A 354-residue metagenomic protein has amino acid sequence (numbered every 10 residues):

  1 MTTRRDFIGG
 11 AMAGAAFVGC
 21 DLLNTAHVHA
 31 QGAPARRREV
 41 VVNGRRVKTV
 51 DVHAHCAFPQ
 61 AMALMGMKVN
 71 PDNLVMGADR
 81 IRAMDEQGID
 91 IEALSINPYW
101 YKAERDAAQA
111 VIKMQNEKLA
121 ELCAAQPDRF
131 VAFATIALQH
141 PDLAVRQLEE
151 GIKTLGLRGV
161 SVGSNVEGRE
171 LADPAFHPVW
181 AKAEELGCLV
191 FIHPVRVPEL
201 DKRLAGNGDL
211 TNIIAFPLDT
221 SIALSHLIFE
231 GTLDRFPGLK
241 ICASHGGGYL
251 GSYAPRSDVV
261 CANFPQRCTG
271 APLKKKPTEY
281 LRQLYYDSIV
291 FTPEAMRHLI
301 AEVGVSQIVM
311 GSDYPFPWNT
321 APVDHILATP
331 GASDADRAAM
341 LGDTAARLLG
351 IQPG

Functional and structural regions predicted by a protein language model:
T2-H29, A33-K48, V52, P59-I91 (+7 more regions): Mid-to-C-terminal alpha-helical segments outside catalytic/metal-binding sites
V50-A54, E92-L94, A132-A134, V160-V162 (+4 more regions): Hydrophobic faces of well-ordered beta-strands that scaffold small-molecule active sites in alpha/beta enzyme cores
H55, V195-R196, G247, P315: Catalytic metal-binding/acid-base residues of hydrolase active sites
A61-M65, A107, K202-A205, Y253-S257 (+3 more regions): Short aromatic-enriched loop/helix-cap "lid" or pocket-rim segments at secondary-structure transitions that line
D90-E230: Active-site gating/metal-coordination segments in enzymes
I222, P265-R297: Aromatic-anchored helix/helix-loop segment that forms the rim or "lid" of small-molecule/cofactor binding pockets
P237-P277: Aromatic-lined glycan-binding groove of carbohydrate-active enzymes
